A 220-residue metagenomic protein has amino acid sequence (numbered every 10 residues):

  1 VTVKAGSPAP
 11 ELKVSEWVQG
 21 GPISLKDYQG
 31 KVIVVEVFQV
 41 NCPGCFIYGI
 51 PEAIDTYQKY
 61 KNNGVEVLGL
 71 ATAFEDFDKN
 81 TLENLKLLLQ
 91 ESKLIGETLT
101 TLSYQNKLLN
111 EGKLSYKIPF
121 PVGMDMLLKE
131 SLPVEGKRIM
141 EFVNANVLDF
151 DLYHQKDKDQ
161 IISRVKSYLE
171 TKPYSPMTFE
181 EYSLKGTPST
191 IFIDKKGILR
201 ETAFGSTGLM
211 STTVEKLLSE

Functional and structural regions predicted by a protein language model:
V1, L108-N110, P176-E180: Short, P/G- and charge-enriched loop/turn segments at secondary-structure junctions
V1-K26, D159-S167: N-terminal "domain-start" segment that seeds a small globular fold
K4-A5, D27, K61-N62, K113-K117 (+1 more regions): Extracellular/periplasmic catalytic domains that process cell-envelope and extracellular macromolecules
P10, P43-G44, P51, P121 (+2 more regions): Proline-centered helix-kink/hinge sites
I23-G49, A53, E66-A71: Short active-site neighborhood of thiol/selenol oxidoreductases, capturing the structured segment around
P43, D76, K129-S131, L199 (+1 more regions): Flexible, glycine-rich phosphate/dinucleotide-binding loops and adjacent beta-alpha linkers at cofactor/substrate
I47-I139, V147-D149, Y153: Structural microenvironment flanking redox-active thiols in thiol-disulfide oxidoreductases
E141-E220: Thiol-/selenol-based redox modules, centered on thioredoxin-like and closely related oxidoreductase domains
